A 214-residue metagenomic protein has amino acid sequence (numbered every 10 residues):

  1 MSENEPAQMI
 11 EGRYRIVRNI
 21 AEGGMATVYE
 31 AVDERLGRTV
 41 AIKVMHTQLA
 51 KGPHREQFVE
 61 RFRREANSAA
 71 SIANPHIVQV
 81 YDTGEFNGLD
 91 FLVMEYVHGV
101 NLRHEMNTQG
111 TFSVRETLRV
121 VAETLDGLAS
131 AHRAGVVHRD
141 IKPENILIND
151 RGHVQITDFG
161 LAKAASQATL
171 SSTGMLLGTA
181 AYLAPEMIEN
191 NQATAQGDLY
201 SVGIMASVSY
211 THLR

Functional and structural regions predicted by a protein language model:
I16-G23, V28: Protein kinase glycine-rich loop
H46-S71: AlphaC helix of the eukaryotic protein kinase fold
T83: Activation-segment/catalytic-loop signature of the eukaryotic protein kinase fold
N87-N101, E105: Conserved short submotifs of the Hanks-type protein kinase catalytic core that shape the nucleotide-binding pocket
V120-V121: Activation segment signature within eukaryotic-like protein kinase domains
T124-V136: Protein kinase catalytic-loop region centered on the HRD/HxD motif
T211-R214: Conserved small/polar residues in nucleotide/adenosyl-binding loops
